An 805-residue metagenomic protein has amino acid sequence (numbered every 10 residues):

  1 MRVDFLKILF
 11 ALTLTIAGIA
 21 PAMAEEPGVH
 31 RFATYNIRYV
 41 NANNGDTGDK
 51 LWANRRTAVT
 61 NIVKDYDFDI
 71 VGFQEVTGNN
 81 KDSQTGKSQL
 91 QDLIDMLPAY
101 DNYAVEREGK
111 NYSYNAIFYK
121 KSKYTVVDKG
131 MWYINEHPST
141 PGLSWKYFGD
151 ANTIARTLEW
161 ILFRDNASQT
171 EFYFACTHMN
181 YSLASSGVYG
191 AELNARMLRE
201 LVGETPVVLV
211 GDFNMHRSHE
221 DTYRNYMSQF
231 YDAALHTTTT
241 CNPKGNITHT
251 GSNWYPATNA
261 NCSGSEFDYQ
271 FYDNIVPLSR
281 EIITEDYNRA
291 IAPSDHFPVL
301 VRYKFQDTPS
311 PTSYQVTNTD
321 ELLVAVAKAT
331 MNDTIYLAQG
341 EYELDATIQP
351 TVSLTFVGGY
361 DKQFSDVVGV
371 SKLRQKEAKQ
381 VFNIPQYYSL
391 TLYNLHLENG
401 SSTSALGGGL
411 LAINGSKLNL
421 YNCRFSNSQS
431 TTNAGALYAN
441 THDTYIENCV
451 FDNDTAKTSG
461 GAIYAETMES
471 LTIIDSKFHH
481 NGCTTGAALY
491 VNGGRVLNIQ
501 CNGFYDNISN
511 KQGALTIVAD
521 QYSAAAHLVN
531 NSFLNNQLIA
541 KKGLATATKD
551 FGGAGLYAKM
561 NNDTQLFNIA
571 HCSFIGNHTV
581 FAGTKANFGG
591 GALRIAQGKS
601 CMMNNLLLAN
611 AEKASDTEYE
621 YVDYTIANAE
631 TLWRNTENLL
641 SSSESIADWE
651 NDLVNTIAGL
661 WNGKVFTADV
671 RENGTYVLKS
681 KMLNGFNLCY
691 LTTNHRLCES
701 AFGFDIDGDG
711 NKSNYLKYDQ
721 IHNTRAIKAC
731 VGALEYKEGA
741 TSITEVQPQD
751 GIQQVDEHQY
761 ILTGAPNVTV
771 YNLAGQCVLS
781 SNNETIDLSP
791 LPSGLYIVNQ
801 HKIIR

Functional and structural regions predicted by a protein language model:
M23-D95, R107, Y112, S265 (+1 more regions): N-terminal, active-site-proximal structural segment of metallo-dependent hydrolase catalytic domains
V76-E171, I283: Structured beta-strand-rich core segments of catalytic domains in phosphoester-bond hydrolases
S185, Y189, R199-V208, M215-P309: Metal-dependent phosphoester-hydrolase catalytic domains
T308, F686-S742: Surface beta-loop-beta hairpin patches that serve as ligand-binding interfaces in beta-rich domains
T319-L323, N332-T355, G359-K362: N-terminal extracellular ligand-recognition/capping segment immediately after the signal peptide
T351, N419, I446, T455 (+4 more regions): Predominantly extracellular beta-rich ligand-binding scaffolds that present long acidic/polar faces for carbohydrate
S353-A405, Q429: Right-handed parallel beta-helix/beta-spiral solenoid domain characteristic of secreted/periplasmic
T744-R805: C-terminal outer-membrane/trafficking sorting elements
